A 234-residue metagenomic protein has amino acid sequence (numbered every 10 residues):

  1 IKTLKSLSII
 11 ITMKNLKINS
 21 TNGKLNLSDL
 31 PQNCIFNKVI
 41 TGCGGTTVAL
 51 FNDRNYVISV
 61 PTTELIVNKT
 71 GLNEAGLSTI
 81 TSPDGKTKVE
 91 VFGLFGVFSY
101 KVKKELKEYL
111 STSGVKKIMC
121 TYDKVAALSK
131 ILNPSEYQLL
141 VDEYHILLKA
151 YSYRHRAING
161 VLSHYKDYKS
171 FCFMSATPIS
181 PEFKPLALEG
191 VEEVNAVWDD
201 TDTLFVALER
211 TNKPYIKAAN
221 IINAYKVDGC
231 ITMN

Functional and structural regions predicted by a protein language model:
K14-P31: Pre-Walker A adenine-sensing motif
L30, V48-F51, F205-N234: Conserved interdomain hinge at the start of the Helicase C-terminal
Q32-D53, P61: Glycine-rich P-loop/Walker A and Walker A-like loops and their local beta1-loop-alpha1 context in P-loop NTPases
N37-G44, H145, I158-L186: Conserved helicase ATPase motor motifs in RecA-like P-loop NTPase domains
F51-T79, D84, G93-F95: Conserved Walker A/P-loop ATP-binding site and its immediately adjacent core in helicase/helicase-like ATPase domains
T79-A127: Inter-Walker segment of RecA-like/P-loop motor cores
N133-V161: SF2 helicase catalytic motif II
P181-I221: Interdomain hinge/linker at the junction between the two RecA-like core domains of SF2 helicases
